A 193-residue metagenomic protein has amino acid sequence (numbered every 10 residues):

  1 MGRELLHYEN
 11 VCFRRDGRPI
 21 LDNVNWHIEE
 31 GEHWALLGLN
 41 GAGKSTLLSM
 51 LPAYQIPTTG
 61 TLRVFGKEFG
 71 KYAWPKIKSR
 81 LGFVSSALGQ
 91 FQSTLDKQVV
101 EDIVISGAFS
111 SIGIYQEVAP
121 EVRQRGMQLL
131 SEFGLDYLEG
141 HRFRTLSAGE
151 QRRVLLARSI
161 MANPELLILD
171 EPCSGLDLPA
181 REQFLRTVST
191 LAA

Functional and structural regions predicted by a protein language model:
L6, I20-N23, E139: Conserved structural motif at the start of ABC-family nucleotide-binding domains
P52: Helix-to-loop junction immediately C-terminal to a conserved catalytic motif
G60-G70, I77: Conserved ABC transporter NBD signature motif
I105, P120-L138, N163: Conserved ABC ATPase "signature" region
Y115-V118, R142-L146, E150: Conserved ABC ATPase signature
L156: Hydrophobic anchor residue at the start of the ABC signature
L167-E171: Catalytic Walker B motif of ABC-type/P-loop ATPase nucleotide-binding domains
